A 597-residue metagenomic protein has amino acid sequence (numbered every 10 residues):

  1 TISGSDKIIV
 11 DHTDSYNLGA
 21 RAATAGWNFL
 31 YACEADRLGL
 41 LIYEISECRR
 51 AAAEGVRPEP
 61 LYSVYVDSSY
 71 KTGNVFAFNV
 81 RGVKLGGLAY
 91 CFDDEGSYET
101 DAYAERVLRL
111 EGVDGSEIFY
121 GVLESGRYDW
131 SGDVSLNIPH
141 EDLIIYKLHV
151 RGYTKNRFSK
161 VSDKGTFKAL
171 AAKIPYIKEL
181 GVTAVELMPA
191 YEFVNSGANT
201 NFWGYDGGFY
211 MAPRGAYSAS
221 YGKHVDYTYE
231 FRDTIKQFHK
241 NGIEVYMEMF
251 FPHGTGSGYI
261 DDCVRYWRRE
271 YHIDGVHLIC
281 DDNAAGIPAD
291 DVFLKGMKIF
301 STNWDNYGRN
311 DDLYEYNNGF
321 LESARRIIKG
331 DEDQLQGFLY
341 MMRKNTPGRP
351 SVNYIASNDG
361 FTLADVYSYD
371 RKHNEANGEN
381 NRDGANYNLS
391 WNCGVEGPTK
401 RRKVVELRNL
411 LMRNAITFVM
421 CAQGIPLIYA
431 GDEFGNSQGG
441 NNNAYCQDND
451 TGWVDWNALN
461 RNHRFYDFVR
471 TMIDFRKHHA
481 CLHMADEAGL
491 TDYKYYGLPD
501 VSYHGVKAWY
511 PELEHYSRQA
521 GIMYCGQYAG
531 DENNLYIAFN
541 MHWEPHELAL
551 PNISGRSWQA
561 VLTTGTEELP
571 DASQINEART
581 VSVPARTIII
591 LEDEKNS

Functional and structural regions predicted by a protein language model:
T1-Y146, R151, A172-I177, V405-N409 (+3 more regions): Carbohydrate-interacting/catalytic domains
D101-Y103, R157-V161, N195-T200, V366-S368 (+1 more regions): Short, solvent-exposed loop/turn and secondary-structure capping segments
G115, A285-G435, N443-Q447, A480-D486 (+3 more regions): Conserved alpha/beta catalytic core and glycan-binding cleft of carbohydrate-active enzymes
I144-Y146, V185-L187, V245-M247, V276 (+2 more regions): Hydrophobic faces of well-ordered beta-strands that scaffold small-molecule active sites in alpha/beta enzyme cores
S159-T166, N195-K240, F251-E270, A376-G397 (+1 more regions): Aromatic- and acidic-residue-enriched carbohydrate-binding clefts of CAZyme catalytic domains
A172-Y191: Catalytic domains of carbohydrate-active enzymes, especially glycoside hydrolases
V182, H272-I273, G424-I425: A structural motif
H239-G308: Active-site neighborhood of glycoside hydrolase catalytic domains
